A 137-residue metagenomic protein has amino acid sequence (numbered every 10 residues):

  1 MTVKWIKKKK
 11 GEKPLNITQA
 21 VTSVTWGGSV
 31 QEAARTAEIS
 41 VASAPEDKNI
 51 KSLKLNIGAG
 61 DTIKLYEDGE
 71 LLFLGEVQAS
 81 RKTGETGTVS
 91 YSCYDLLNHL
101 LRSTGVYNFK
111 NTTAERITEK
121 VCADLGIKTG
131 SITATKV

Functional and structural regions predicted by a protein language model:
M1-H99, S103-V106: Assembly/oligomerization scaffold segments
E85-V137: Charged- and aromatic-enriched interaction segments used to assemble and dock large macromolecular complexes
